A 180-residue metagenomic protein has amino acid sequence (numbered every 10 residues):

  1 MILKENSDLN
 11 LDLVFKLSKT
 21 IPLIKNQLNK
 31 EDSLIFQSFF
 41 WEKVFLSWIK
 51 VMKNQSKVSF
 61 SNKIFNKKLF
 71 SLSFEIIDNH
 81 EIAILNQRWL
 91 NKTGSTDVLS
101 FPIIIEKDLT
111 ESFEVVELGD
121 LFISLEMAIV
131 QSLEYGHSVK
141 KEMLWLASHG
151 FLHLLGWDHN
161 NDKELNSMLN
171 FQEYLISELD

Functional and structural regions predicted by a protein language model:
M1-L144, L154-D180: An acidic/histidine-cluster motif and surrounding catalytic segment that typifies divalent-metal-assisted enzyme active
